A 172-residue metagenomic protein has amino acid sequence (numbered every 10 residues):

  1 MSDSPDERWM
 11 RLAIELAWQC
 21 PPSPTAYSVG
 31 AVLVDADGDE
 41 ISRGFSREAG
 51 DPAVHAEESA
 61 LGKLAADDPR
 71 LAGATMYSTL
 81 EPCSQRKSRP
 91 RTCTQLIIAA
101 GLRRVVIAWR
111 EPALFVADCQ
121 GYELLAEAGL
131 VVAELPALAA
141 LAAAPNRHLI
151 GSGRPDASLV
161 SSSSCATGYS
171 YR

Functional and structural regions predicted by a protein language model:
S2-T25: Short, basic/aromatic recognition patches
L16, C20, D67, A128 (+2 more regions): Change "in soluble alpha/beta enzymes" to "in soluble alpha/beta proteins
P24-A26, D68-R70, G151-P155: Solvent-exposed alpha-helices and their adjacent loops that cap or buttress functional pockets in soluble metabolic
S28-G38: Short beta-strand scaffold segments in enzyme catalytic cores
I41-A143: Zn2+-dependent cytidine deaminase-like catalytic core
L138-R172: Classical nucleotidyltransferase
